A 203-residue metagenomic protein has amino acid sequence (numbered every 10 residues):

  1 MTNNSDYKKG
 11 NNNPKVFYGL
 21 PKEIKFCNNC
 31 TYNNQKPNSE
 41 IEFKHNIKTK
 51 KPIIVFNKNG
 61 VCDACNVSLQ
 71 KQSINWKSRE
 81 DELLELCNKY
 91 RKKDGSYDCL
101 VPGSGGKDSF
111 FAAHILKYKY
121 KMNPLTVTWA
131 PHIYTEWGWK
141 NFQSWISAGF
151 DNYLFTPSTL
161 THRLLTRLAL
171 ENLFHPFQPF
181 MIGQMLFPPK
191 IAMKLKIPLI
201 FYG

Functional and structural regions predicted by a protein language model:
M1: Adenosyl-5′-phosphate
N4-Y7, N11-N13, L20, I24-G203: ATP-dependent adenylation/nucleotidyltransferase module used to activate substrates
